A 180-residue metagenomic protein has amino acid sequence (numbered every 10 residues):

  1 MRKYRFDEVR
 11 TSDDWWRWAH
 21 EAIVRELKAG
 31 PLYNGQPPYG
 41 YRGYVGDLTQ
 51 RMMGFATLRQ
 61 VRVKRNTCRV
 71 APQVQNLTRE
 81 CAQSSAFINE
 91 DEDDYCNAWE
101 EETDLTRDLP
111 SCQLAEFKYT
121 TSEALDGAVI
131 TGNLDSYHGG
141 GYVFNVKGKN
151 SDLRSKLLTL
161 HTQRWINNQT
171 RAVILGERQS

Functional and structural regions predicted by a protein language model:
M1-S180: Non-transmembrane regulatory loops and terminal regions of cation channels
